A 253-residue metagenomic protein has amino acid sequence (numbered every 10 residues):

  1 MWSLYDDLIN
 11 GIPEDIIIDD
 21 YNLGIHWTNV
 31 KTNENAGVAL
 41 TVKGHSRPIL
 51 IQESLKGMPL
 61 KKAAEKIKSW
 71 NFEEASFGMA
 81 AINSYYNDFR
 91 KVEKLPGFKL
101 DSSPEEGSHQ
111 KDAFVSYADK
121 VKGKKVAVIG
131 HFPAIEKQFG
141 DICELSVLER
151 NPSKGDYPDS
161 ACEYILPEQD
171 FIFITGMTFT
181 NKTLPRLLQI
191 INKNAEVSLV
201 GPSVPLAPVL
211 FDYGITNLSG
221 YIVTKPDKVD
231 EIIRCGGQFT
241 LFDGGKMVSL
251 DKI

Functional and structural regions predicted by a protein language model:
M1-G130, I233, L250-I253: Electropositive, gly/pro-rich neighborhoods at or near active sites that engage anionic ligands
N87-D88, K125-I165, T175, T183: Conserved mixed alpha/beta catalytic, RNA-binding, or beta-rich assembly cores of soluble enzyme, regulatory
V121, F139-G140, I165-P167, Q189-N194: Short, conserved loop/helix-junction motifs that constitute active-site signature segments in enzyme catalytic cores
K124, D170, T216: Conserved acidic residues
Q138, T183-I190, V209: A short acidic, amphipathic alpha-helical/loop segment
S146, E196-S198: Structural detector of well-ordered beta-strand residues that form the stable sheet scaffold of enzyme domains
I174-T175, V200: Thr-Gly-centered strand-to-loop micro-motif
S198-I253: C-terminal functional extensions of proteins
